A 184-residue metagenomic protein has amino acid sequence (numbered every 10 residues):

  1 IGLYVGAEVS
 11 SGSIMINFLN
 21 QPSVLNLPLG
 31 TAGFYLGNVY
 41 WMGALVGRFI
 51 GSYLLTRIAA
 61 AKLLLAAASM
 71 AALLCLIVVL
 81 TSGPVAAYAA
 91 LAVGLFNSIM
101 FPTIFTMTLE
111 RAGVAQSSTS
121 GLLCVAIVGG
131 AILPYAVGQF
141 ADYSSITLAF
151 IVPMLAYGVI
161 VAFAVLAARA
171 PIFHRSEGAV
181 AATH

Functional and structural regions predicted by a protein language model:
I1, G37-V46, I127-G129: Short hydrophobic/small-residue motifs within alpha-helical transmembrane segments of multi-pass transporter-like
I1-N38: Extracytoplasmic gate region of multi-pass secondary transporters
L19-N20, L54-L55, V137-S145, A149: Interfacial helix-cap and linker-helix signal at transmembrane-aqueous boundaries of multi-pass secondary transporters
V46-A60, A141-D142: Helix-to-loop junctions at the C-terminal end of transmembrane segments in multipass secondary transporters
K62-I77: Structural signature of the two symmetry-related core transmembrane helices
V79-A89: Helix-loop junctions at membrane interfaces in 12-TM secondary transporters
S98-G113: Intracellular juxtamembrane helix-capping segments at the cytosolic ends of symmetry-related transmembrane helices
M154-H184: Multi-pass alpha-helical transporter architecture, strongest for 12-TM Major Facilitator/SLC carriers used
